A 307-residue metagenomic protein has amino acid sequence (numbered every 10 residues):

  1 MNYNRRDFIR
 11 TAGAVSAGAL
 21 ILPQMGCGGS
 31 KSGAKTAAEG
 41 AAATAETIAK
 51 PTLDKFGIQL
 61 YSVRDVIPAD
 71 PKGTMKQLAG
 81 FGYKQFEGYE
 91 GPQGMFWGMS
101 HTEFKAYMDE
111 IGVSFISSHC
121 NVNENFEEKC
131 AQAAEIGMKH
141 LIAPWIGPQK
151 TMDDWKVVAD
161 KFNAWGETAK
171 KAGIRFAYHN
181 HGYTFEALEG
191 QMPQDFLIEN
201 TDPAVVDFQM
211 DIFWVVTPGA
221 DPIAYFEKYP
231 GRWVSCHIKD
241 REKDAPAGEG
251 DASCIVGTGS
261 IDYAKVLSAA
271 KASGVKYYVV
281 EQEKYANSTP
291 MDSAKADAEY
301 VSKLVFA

Functional and structural regions predicted by a protein language model:
M1-S16, P23: N-terminal secretory signal peptides and thylakoid transit peptides that target proteins across membranes
G13, G18, I48, Q85 (+2 more regions): Active-site acidic/histidine proton-transfer and metal-coordination neighborhood in alpha/beta enzyme cores
M25-A69: C-terminal segment of N-terminal export signals and the immediately downstream linker at the start of the mature
E46-P51, M75-G80, F96-S114, E127-G137 (+4 more regions): Acidic (Asp/Glu)-rich catalytic clusters
I58-L60, F86-G88, A143, Y178 (+3 more regions): Conserved beta-strand positions
V63-A69, Y89-S100, H119-E128, P148-K156 (+5 more regions): Acidic-and-aromatic substrate-binding clefts and catalytic sites of carbohydrate-active enzymes
Q85, K171-S260, L267: Acidic/histidine-rich catalytic cores of soluble enzymes
M291-F306: C-terminal helical cap(s) of enzyme catalytic domains, especially alpha/beta-barrels
